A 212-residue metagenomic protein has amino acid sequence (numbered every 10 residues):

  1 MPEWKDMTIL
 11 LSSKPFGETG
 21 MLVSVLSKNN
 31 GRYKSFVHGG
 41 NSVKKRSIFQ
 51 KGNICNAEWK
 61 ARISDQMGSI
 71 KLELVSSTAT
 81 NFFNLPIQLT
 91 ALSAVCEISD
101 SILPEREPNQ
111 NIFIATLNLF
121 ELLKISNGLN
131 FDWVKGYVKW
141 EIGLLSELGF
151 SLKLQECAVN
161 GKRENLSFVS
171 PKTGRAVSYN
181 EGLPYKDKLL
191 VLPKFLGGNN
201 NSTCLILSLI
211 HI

Functional and structural regions predicted by a protein language model:
M1-M21, L26-I210: Non-catalytic alpha-helical scaffolds and adjoining flexible linkers that form interface surfaces for assembly
